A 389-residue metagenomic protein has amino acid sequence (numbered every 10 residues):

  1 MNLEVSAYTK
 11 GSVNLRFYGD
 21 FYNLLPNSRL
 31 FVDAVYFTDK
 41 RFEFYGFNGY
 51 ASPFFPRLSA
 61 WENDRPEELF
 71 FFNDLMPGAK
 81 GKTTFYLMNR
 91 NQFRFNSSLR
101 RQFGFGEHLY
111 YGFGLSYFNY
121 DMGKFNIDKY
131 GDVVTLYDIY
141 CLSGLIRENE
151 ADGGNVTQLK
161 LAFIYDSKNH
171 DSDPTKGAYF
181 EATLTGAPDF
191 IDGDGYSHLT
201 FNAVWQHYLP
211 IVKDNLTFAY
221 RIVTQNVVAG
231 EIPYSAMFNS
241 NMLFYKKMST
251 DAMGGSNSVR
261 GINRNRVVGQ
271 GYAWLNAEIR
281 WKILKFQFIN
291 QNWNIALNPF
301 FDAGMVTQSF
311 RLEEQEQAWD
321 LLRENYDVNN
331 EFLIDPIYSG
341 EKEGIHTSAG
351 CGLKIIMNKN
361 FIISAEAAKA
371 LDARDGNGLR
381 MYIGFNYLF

Functional and structural regions predicted by a protein language model:
M1-L3, L30-A34, L109-F113, L159-L161 (+7 more regions): Transmembrane beta-strands of outer-membrane beta-barrel proteins
M1-N155, K160, A252-N257, A370-L371 (+1 more regions): Gram-negative/organellar outer-membrane beta-barrel architecture
M1-T9, L15-F17, A178-F190, R260-N265 (+1 more regions): Transmembrane beta-strand segments that form the barrel wall of outer-membrane beta-barrel proteins
A7, F21-N23, S97, R101-F103 (+7 more regions): Residue-level signature of outer-membrane beta-barrel architecture
V13-F17, N91-S97, T157-L161, A178 (+5 more regions): Hydrophobic, lipid-facing positions within transmembrane beta-strands of outer-membrane proteins
F17, E43-G49, G123-G131, P174-K176 (+5 more regions): Outer-membrane beta-barrel translocator domains and adjoining extracellular loop/strand segments of Gram-negative
L25-L30, G106-Y111, H170-S172, I211-L216 (+2 more regions): Repeated loop/turn-to-beta-strand initiation elements of outer-membrane beta-barrel proteins
N149, L159-A162, K168-Q291, T307-S309 (+2 more regions): C-terminal outer-membrane beta-barrel translocator/porin domains of Gram-negative envelope proteins and their
